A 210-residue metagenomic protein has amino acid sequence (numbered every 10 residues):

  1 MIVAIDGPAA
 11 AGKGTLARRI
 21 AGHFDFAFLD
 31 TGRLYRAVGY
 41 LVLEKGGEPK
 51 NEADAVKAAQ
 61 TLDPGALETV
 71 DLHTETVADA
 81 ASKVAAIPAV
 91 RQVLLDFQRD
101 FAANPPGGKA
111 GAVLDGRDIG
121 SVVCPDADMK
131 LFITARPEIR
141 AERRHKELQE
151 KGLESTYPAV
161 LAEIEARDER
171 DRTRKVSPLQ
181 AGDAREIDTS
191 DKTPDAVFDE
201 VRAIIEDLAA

Functional and structural regions predicted by a protein language model:
I2: Walker A (P-loop) ATP-phosphate-binding motif of ABC ATPase nucleotide-binding domains
I5: Hydrophobic anchor at the beta1->P-loop junction of P-loop NTPases
A10: Walker A (P-loop) phosphate-binding loop of P-loop NTPases
K13: Conserved lysine of the Walker
L16: Hydrophobic positions on the alpha1 helix immediately C-terminal to the Walker A/P-loop
A21-T31, G47-E48: Post-Walker A helix-loop "phosphate-sensing" segment adjacent to the P-loop in P-loop NTPases
L34-G111, S121, E138-K146, E150 (+4 more regions): ATP-dependent small-molecule kinase phosphotransfer cores that center on conserved nucleotide phosphate-binding segments
D128-F132, A184-E186: Short, well-ordered beta-strand core segments
